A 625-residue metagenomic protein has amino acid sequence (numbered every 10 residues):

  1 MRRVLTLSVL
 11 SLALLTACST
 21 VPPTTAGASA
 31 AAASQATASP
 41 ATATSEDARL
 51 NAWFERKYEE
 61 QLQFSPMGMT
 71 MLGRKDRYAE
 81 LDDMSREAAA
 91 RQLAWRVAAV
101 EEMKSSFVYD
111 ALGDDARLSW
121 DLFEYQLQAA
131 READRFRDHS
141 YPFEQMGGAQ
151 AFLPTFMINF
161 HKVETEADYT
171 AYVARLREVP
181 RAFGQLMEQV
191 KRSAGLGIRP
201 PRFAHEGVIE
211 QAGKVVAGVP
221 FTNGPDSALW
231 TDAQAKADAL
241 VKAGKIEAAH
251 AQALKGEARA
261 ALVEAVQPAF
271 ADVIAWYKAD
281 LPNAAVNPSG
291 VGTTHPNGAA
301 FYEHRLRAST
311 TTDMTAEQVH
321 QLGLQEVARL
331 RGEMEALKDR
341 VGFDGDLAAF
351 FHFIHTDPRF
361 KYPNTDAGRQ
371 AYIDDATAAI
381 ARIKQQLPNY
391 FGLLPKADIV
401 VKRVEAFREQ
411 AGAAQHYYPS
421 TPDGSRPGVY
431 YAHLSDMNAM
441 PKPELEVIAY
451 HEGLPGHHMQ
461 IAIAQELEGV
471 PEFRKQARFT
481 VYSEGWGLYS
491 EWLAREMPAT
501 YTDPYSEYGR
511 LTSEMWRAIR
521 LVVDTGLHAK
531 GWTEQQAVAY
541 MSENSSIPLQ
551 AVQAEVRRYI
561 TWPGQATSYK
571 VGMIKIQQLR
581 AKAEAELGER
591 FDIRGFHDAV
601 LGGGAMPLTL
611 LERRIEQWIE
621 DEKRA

Functional and structural regions predicted by a protein language model:
M1-S8: Bacterial N-terminal signal peptides that target proteins for export
L15-A17: C-terminal motif of bacterial Sec signal peptides marking the signal peptidase cleavage site
S19-A625: N-terminal maturation segment of proteins
